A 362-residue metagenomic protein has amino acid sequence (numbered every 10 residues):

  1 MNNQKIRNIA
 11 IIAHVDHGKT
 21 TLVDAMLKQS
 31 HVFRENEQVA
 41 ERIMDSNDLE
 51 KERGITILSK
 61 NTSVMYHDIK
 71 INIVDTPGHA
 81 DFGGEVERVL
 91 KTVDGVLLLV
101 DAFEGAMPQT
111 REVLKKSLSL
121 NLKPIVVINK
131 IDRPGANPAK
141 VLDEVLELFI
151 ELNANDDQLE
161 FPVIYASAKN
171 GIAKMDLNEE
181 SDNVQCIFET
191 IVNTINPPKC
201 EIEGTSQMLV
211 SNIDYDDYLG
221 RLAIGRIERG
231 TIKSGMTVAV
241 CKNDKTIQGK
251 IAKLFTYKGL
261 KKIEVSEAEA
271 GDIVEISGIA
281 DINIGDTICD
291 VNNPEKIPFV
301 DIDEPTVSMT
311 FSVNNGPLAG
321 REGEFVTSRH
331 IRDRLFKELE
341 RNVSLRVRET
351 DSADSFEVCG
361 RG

Functional and structural regions predicted by a protein language model:
M1-E104, E144, I213-D216: P-loop NTPase switch module centered on the Walker A-proximal segment
N2, V32-S59, F82, L148-F161 (+6 more regions): Active-site phosphate-binding and catalytic loops of NTP-dependent enzymes
Q4-G18, A80, V93, A106-K115 (+8 more regions): Conserved structured catalytic cores and adjacent interaction surfaces of nucleotide-binding/hydrolyzing enzymes
D16, L22, G54, I73-D75 (+13 more regions): Residue-level signature of catalytic and energy-coupling elements of molecular machines, predominantly ATP/GTP-dependent
H17, Q29, H79-A80, F103-A106 (+8 more regions): Conserved nucleotide-binding/hydrolysis micro-motifs of P-loop NTPases
K123, R133-N193: Canonical P-loop GTPase G-domain recognition
Q207-M309, A319-R321: Conserved nucleotide-binding/hydrolysis modules and their immediate coupling elements across P-loop/ASCE NTPase motors
P294, I302-R361: Charged, conformationally dynamic linker/hinge segments that couple catalytic or nucleotide-dependent chemistry
